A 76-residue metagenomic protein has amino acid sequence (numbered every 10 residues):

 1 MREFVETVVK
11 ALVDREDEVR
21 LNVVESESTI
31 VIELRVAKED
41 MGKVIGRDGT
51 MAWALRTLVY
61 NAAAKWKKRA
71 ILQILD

Functional and structural regions predicted by a protein language model:
M1-K43, A54-D76: RNA-contacting regions in translation and RNA-metabolism proteins, encompassing KH/S1 modules where present
I45-G49: Glycine-centered tight-turn and secondary-structure capping sites
